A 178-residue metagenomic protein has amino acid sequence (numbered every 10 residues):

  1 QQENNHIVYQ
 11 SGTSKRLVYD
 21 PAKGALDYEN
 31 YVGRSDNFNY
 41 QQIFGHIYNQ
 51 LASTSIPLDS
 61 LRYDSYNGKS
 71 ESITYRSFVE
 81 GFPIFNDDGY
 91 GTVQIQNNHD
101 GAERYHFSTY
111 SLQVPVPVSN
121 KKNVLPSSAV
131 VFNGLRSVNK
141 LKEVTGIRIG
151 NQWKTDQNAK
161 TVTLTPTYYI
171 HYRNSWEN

Functional and structural regions predicted by a protein language model:
Q1-P57: Preferential activation on post-signal-peptide N-terminal prodomains/segments of secreted or lumenal proteins
E3-I7, S70-T74, T165-Y168: Short, hydrophobic/aromatic-rich segments at coil-to-beta transitions
N5-S11, Q50-I56, F78-D88, W153-T155 (+1 more regions): Short, solvent-exposed secondary-structure boundary motifs
S11-S14, A22-G24, E29-S35, R76-F82 (+2 more regions): Secondary-structure transition/turn motif
G12-L26, G68-K69, Q96-A102, L164-T165: Short, solvent-exposed coil/turn segments at beta-strand boundaries
A52-L58, V138-E143: Short secondary-structure junctions
R62-N97: Long, well-ordered mid-to-C-terminal structural blocks that present hydrophobic/aromatic surfaces
I84-N178: Extracytoplasmic/luminal low-complexity segments enriched in Pro/Gly and acidic/polar residues that act as flexible
